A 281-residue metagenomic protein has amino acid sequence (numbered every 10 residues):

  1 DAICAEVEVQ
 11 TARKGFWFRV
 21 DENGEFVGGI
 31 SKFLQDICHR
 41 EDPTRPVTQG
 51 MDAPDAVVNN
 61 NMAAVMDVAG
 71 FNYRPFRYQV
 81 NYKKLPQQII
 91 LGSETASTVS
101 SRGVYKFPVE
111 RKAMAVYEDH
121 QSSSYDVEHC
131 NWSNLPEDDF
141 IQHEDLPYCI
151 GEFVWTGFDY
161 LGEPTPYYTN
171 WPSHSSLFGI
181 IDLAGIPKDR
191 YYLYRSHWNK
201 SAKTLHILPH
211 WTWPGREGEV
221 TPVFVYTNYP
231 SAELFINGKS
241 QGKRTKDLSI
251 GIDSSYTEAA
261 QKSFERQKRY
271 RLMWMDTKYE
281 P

Functional and structural regions predicted by a protein language model:
D1-Y279: Extended substrate-binding grooves/exosites of carbohydrate-active enzymes
